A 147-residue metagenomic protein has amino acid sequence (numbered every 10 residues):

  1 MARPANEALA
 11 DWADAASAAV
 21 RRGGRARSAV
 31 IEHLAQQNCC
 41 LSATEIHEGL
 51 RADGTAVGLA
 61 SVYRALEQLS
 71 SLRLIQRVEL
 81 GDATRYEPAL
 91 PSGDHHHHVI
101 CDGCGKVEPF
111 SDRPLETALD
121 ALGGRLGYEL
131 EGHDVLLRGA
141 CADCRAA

Functional and structural regions predicted by a protein language model:
A5-V20: Short, Lys/Arg-enriched N-terminal segment that forms or immediately precedes the first helix of a structured domain
R25, Q36-S42: Short capping segments at the starts of secondary-structure elements
S28-H33: Pre-recognition alpha-helix immediately N-terminal to the DNA-recognition helix within helix-turn-helix or winged-helix
E45-R51, V62: A short acidic, leucine-rich amphipathic alpha-helix
V62-L72: Basic amphipathic alpha-helical segments that dock to polyanions
L72-A147: Non-DNA-binding regulatory cores of transcription-related proteins, predominantly C-terminal effector-binding
